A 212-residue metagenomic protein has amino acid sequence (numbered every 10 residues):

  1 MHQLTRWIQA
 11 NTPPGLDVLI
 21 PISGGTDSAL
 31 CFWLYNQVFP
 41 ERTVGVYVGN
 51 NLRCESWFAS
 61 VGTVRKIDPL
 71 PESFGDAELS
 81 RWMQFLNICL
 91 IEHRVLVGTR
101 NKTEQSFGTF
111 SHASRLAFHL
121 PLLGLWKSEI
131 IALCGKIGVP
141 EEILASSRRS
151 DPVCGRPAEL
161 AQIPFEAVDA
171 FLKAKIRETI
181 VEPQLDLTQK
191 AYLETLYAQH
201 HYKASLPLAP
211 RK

Functional and structural regions predicted by a protein language model:
M1-I22, T26-F39, L116, R156-K212: Peripheral terminal appendages
M1-S111, R115, L123, C134: ATP-dependent adenylation/nucleotidyltransferase module used to activate substrates
T63, E142-R149, T188, L193: Acidic/histidine metal-binding catalytic segments
S80, V95, T99-A167: Catalytic subdomain that performs nucleotidyl-dependent activation
